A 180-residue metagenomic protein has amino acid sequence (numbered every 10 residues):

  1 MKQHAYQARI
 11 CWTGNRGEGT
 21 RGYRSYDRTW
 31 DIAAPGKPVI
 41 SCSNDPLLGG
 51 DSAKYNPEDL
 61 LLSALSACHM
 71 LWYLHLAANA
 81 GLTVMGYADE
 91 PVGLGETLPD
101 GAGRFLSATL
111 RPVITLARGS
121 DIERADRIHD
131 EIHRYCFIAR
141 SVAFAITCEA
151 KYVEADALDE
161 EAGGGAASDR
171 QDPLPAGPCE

Functional and structural regions predicted by a protein language model:
M1-S63, L74-E180: Extended beta-strand/beta-hairpin segments
L65-H69: Alpha-helical metal-binding/catalytic segments enriched in His/Glu/Asp
